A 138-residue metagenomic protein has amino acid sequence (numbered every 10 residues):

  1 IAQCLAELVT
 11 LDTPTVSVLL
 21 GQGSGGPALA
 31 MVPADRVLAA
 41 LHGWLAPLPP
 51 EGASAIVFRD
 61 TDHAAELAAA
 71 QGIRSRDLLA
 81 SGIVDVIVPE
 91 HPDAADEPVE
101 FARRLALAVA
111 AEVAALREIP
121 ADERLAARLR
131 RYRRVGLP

Functional and structural regions predicted by a protein language model:
I1-A110, A114, E118: Conserved catalytic cores of soluble enzyme domains, especially glycine-rich substrate-binding beta-alpha loops
A111-P138: C-terminal alpha-helix plus adjacent terminal tail
